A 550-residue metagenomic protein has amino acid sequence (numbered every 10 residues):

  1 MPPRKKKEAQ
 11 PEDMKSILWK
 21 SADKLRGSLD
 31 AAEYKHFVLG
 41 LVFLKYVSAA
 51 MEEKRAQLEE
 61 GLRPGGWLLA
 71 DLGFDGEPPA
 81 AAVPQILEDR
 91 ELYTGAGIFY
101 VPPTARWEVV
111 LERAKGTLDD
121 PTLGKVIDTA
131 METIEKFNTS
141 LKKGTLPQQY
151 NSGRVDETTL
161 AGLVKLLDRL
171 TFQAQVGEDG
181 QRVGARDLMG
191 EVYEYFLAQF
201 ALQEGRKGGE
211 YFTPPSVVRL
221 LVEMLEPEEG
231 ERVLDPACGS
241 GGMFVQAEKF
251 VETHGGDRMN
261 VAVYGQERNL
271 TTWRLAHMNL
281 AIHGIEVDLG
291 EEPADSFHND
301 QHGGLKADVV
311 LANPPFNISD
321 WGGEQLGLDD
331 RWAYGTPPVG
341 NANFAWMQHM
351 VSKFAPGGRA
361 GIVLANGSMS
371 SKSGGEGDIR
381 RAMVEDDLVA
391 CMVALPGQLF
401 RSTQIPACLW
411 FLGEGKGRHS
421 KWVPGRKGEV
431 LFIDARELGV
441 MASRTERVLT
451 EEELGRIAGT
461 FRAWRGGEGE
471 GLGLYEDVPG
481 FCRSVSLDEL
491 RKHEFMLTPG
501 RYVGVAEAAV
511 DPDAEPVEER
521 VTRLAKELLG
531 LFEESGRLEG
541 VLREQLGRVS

Functional and structural regions predicted by a protein language model:
M1-E229, D288-Q301, A394-G397, G415 (+2 more regions): Non-catalytic, mostly N-terminal accessory regions of nucleic-acid modification and defense proteins
K24, E33-Y46, W273, E291 (+1 more regions): Conserved Class I SAM-dependent methyltransferase catalytic core
S28, W321-N341, N366-G375, P396-S402 (+2 more regions): Short, contiguous acidic/charged loop-to-helix segments that flank catalytic cores in large enzymes
E59, L388-V389, L399-R462: C-terminal, active-site-flanking charged/polar segments
G153, R182, A237, G265-N269 (+6 more regions): Hydrophobic alpha-helical scaffolding
K207-A312, N317-W321, Q325-L328, A333 (+4 more regions): Conserved S-adenosyl-L-methionine
E252, A281, I285, P315 (+12 more regions): Hydrophobic alpha-helix feature that most strongly marks membrane-spanning transmembrane helices and their immediate
K306-A307, D329, N341-N343, G357-A365 (+7 more regions): Active-site lining segments that contact anionic ligands and/or coordinate catalytic metals
